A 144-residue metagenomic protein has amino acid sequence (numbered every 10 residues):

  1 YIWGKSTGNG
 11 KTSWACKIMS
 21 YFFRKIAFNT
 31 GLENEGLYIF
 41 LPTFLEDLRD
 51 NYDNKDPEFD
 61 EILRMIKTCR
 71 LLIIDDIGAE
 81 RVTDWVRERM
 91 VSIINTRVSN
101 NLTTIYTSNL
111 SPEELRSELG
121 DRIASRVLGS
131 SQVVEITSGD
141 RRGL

Functional and structural regions predicted by a protein language model:
Y1-C16: Walker A/P-loop nucleotide-binding motif
W3-K5, F23-T68, R81-D84: Short glycine-rich substrate-engagement loop in P-loop NTPases that contacts/grips substrate
M19, R24, F44-N51, I77-L144: Replace "adjacent to P-loop NTPase cores in ATP/GTP-dependent enzymes" with "adjacent to NTP-binding cores
N34-E35, T68-L71, V98-Y106: Loop/turn-to-beta-strand initiation segments
